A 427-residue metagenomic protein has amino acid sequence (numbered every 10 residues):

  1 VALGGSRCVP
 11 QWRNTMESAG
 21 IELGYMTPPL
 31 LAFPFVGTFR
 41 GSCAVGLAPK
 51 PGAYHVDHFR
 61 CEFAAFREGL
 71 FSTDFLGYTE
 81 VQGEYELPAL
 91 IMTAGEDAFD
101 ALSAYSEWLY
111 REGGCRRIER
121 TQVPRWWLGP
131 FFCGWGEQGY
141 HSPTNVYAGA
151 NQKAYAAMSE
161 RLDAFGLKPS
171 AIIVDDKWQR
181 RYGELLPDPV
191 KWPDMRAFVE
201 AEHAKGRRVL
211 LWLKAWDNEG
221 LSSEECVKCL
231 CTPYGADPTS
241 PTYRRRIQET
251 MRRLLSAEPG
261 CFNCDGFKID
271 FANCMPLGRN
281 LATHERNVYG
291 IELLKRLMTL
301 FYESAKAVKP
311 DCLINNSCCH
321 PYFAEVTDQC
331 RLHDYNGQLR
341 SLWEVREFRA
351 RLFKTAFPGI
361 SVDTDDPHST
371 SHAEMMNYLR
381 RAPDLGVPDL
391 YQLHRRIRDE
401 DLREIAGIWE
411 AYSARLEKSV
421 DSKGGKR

Functional and structural regions predicted by a protein language model:
V1-S170, R208, G266: Carbohydrate-recognition beta-sandwich/jelly-roll modules in extracellular/periplasmic carbohydrate-active proteins
W108-C133, F165, I173, D194-T232 (+2 more regions): Glycine-rich, aromatic-flanked loop segments that form ligand/cofactor-binding clefts across common enzyme folds
G129, G139, P143, Y147-Q152 (+5 more regions): Active-site-adjacent "subsite" loops/lids of carbohydrate-active enzymes
F131-K153, W178-P193, C229-Q248, R279-L294 (+1 more regions): The substrate-binding groove and active-site-proximal loops of carbohydrate-active enzymes, especially glycoside
A157-E160, P193-A204, E249, R253 (+1 more regions): Alpha-helical scaffolding segments of alpha/beta enzyme cores, especially the outer helices of TIM-barrel or partial
G166-W178, I247-H284: Active-site groove signature of glycoside hydrolases
R181-E184, E219-S222, M275-R279, F323-E325: Extracytoplasmic/secreted cell-surface and envelope-processing proteins
E219-R245, E249, K295-G424: Glycan-recognition surfaces
